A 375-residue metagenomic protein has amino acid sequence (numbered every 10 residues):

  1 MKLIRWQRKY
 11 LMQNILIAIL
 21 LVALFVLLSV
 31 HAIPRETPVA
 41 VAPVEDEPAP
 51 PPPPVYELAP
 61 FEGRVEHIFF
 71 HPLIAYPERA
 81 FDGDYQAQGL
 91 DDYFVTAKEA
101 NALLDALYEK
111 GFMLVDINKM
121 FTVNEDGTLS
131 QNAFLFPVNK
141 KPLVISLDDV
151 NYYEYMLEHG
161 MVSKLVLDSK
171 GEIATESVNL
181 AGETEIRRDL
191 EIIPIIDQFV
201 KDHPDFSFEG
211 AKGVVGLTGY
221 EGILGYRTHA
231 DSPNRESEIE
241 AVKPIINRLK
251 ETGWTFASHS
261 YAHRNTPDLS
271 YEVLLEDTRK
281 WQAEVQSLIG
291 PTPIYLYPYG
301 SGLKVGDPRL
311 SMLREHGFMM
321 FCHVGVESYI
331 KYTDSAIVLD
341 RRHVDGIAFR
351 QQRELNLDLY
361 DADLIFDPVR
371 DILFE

Functional and structural regions predicted by a protein language model:
K2-L20: N-terminal Sec-pathway targeting helices
I19-L27: Alpha-helical transmembrane segments
F25-V26, G160, Y271: Hydrophobic alpha-helical membrane context
V26-V44: Sec-dependent signal peptide cleavage junction
V44-I117, L129-P137, K141-I145, E154-L157 (+3 more regions): C-terminal active-site subregion of NodB/CE4 polysaccharide deacetylases
F61-R248, T252: Active-site beta->alpha N-cap acidic-glycine motif
